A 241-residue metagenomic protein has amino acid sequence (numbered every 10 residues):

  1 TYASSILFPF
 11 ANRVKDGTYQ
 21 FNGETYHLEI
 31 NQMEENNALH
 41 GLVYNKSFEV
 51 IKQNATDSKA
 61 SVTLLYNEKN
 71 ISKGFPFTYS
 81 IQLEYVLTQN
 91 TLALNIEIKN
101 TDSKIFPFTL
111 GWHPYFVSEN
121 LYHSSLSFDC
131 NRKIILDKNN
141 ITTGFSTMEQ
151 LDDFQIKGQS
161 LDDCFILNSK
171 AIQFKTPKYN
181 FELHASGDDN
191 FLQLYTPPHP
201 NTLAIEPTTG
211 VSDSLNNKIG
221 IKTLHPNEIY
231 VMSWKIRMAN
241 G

Functional and structural regions predicted by a protein language model:
T1-Q20, L215-N216, G220-I221: Short acidic, Pro/Gly- and aromatic-enriched capping/linker segments at domain boundaries
Y19-H27, I96, T223-A239: Short Pro-Gly-centered flexible turn/kink motifs
Q20-E24, I51-V62, V86-T91, S118-S124 (+2 more regions): A short, structured loop/turn motif at beta-sheet edges
H27-L28, M33, K104-P107, P114-S186: Active-site/ligand-binding surface loops and adjacent short beta/alpha elements that line catalytic pockets across
N31-T88: Extended, loop-rich substrate-binding clefts of extracytoplasmic carbohydrate-active enzymes
N37-Q53, S146, L151-G220, P226: Acidic/His-leaning functional-site neighborhoods
Y66-P107, W112-P114, E119: Acidic, contiguous internal or C-terminal segments within carbohydrate-active enzymes that form a structured patch used
E68-S72, D129-G144, E206-L224: Surface-exposed, gly/pro-biased binding rims or lids
